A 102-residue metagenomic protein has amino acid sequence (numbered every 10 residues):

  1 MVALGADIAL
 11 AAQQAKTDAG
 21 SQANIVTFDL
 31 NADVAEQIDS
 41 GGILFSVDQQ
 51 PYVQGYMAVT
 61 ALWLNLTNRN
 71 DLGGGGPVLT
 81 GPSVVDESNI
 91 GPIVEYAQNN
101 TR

Functional and structural regions predicted by a protein language model:
M1-E36: Hydrophobic alpha-helical
V2, N24-V26, L44-V47, V85: Structural detector of well-ordered beta-strand residues that form the stable sheet scaffold of enzyme domains
A6, Q49-Y52, Y56: Electropositive phosphate-/nucleotide-binding environments in soluble metabolic enzymes
Q13-T17, S21, D39, I43 (+2 more regions): Sec-exported extracytoplasmic/periplasmic mature domains
V34-I38, G55-A58: Short, charged, surface-exposed secondary-structure boundary motifs
Q37-D39, Y96-A97: Short aromatic-enriched loop/helix-cap "lid" or pocket-rim segments at secondary-structure transitions that line
S40-Y52: Short beta-strand elements at the ligand-binding edges of bilobed clamshell
V53-R102: Hinge/cleft segment of the Venus flytrap/periplasmic-binding protein
